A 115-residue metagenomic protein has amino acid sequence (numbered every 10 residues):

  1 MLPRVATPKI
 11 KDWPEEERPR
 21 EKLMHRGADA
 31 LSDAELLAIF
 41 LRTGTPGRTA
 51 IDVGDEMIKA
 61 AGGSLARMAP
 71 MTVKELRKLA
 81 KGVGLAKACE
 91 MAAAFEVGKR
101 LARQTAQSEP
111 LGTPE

Functional and structural regions predicted by a protein language model:
M1-L79: Long, highly charged, low-complexity intrinsically disordered interaction regions that mediate electrostatic DNA/RNA
R18-K22, K87, K99-R100: Basic side chains
L36-T43, C89-E96, R100: Short, hydrophobic/amphipathic alpha-helical patches that form generic packing surfaces within helical domains
G44, A61, K99-T105: Short amphipathic alpha-helical interaction patches enriched in hydrophobic/aromatic residues with interspersed Lys/Arg
A102-E115: Long, charged amphipathic helices and adjacent flexible linkers at domain junctions
